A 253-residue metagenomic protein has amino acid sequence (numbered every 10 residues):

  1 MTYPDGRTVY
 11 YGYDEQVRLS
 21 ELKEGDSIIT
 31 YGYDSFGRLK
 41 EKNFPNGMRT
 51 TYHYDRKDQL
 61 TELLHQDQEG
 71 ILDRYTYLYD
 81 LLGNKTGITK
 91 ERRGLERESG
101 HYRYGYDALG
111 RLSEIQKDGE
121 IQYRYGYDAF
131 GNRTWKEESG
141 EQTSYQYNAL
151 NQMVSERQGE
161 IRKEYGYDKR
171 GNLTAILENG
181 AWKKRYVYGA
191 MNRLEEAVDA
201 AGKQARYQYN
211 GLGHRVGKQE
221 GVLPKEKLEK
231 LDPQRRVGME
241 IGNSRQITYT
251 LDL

Functional and structural regions predicted by a protein language model:
M1-T2, L22, K42-N43: Short C-terminal beta-strands that terminate individual repeats in beta-propeller domains, predominantly WD40 blades
Y3, E24, K90, K117 (+1 more regions): Short, conserved catalytic or interaction motifs in soluble domains
R7-E21, I28-E41, M48-E62, T76-L81 (+5 more regions): Tandem repeat domain/solenoid detector
Y52, R56-D58, E62-L64, L72 (+5 more regions): Short secondary-structure transition motifs
